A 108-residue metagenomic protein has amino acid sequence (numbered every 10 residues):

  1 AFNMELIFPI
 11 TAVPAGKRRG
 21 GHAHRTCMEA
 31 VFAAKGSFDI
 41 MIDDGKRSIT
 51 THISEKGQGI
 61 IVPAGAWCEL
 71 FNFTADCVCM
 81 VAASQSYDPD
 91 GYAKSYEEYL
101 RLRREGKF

Functional and structural regions predicted by a protein language model:
A1-I60, A75-V78, D88-F108: Non-catalytic, conserved peripheral segments adjacent to functional cores
C68: Surface-exposed, Lys/Arg-rich phosphate-binding patches that contact polyanionic backbones
F71-N72: Asparagine-centered strand-capping/turn motif at beta-strand->loop junctions
Q85: Residues in the short beta-alpha loop(s) of Rossmann-like NAD(P)-binding domains
